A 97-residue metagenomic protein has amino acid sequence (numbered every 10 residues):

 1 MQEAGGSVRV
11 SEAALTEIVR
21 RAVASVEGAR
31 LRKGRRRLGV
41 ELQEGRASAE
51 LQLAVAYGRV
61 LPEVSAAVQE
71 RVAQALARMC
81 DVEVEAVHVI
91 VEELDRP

Functional and structural regions predicted by a protein language model:
Q2-L38: N-proximal, solvent-exposed amphipathic alpha-helical segments enriched in charged/polar residues
V26-A54, V91-L94: Short edge beta-strands and adjacent turn/loop segments
L53, P62, A86-H88: Protein-protein interaction and targeting regions used for scaffolding, dimerization, and localization
L53-Y57, L76: Beta-strand elements of well-folded, non-transmembrane domains
L61-C80: Short, non-transmembrane amphipathic alpha-helical segments
R78-D95: A short amphipathic beta-strand at an alpha->beta junction
